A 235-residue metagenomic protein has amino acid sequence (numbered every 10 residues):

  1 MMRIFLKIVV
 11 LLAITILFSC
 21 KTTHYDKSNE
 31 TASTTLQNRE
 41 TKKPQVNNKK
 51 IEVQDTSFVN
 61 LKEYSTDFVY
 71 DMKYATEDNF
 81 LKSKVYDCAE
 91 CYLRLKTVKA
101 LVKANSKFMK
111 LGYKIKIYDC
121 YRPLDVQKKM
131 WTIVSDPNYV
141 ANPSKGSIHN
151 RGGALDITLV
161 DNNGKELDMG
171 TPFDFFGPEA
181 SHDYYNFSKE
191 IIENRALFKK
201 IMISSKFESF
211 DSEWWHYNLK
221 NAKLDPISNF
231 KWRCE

Functional and structural regions predicted by a protein language model:
M1-V9: Bacterial N-terminal signal peptides that target proteins for export
M2, L17-F18: Intrinsically disordered, low-complexity Ser/Thr- and Pro-rich stretches
I8-L17: Bacterial N-terminal signal peptides
C20-C120, I133, P137-S212, N218-E235: Extracytoplasmic cell-surface/polysaccharide-interacting catalytic and binding patches
P123: Segments that shape or occlude catalytic/ligand-binding pockets
V126: Short, well-ordered surface patches within globular domains
K129-W131: Metal-dependent catalytic neighborhoods of phosphoester/phosphodiester hydrolases
